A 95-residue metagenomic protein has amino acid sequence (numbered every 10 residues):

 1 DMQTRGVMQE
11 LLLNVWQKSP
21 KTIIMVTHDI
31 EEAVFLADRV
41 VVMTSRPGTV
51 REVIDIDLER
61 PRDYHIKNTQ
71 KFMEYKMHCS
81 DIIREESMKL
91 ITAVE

Functional and structural regions predicted by a protein language model:
R5-P20: Helical segment within the ABC ATPase nucleotide-binding domain
L12, H28-E31: The feature captures the ABC ATPase H-loop/switch
P20-V26: Conserved H-loop
F35-V42: Conserved catalytic segment of ABC-fold P-loop ATPases
M43-H78: Conserved beta-strand-loop-alpha-helix hinge in the C-terminal portion of ABC ATPase nucleotide-binding domains
K89-E95: ABC-family P-loop ATPase nucleotide-binding domain
